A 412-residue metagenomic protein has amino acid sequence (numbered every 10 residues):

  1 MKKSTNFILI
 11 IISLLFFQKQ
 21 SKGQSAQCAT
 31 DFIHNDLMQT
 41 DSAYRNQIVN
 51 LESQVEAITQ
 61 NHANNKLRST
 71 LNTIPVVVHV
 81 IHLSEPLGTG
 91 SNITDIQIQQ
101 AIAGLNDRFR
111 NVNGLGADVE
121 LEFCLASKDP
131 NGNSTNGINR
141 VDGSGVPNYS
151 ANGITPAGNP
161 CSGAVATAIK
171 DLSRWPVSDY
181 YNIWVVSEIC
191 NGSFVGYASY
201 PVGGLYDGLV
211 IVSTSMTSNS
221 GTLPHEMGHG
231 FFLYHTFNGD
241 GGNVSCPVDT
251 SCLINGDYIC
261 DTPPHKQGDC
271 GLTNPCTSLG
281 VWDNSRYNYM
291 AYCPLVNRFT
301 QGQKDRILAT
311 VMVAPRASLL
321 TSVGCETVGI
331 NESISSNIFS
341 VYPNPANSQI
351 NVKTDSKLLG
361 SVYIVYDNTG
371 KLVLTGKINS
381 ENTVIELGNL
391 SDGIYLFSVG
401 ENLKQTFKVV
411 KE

Functional and structural regions predicted by a protein language model:
M1-I33, S42, I330, N344 (+2 more regions): Bacterial Sec-dependent N-terminal signal peptides
K22, I334-Y342, A346-E412: C-terminal outer-membrane/trafficking sorting elements
Q24-R174: Propeptide-to-catalytic entry region of secreted or membrane-anchored zinc metalloproteases
K66-T73, L115-D118, S173-D179, Y200-L205 (+1 more regions): Extracellular/periplasmic catalytic domains that process cell-envelope and extracellular macromolecules
T94-A101, N219-L223, Q303: Stable alpha-helical elements in mature extracytoplasmic
G158-N238: Active-site-proximal segment of zinc-dependent metalloprotease catalytic domains
T214-N297: The catalytic-center signature of Zn2+-dependent metalloproteases
T300-G329: A recurrent domain-boundary module in secreted/ectodomain proteins
